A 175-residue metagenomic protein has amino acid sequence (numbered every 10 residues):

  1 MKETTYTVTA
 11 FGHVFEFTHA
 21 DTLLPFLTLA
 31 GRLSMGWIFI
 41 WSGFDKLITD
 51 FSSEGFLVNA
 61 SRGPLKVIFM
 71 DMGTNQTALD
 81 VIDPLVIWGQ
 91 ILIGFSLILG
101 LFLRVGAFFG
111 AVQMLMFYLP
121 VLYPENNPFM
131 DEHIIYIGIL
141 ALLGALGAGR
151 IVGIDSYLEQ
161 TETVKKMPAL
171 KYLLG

Functional and structural regions predicted by a protein language model:
M1-N59, I68-L92, L99-G175: Extended, low-polarity transmembrane helix blocks
